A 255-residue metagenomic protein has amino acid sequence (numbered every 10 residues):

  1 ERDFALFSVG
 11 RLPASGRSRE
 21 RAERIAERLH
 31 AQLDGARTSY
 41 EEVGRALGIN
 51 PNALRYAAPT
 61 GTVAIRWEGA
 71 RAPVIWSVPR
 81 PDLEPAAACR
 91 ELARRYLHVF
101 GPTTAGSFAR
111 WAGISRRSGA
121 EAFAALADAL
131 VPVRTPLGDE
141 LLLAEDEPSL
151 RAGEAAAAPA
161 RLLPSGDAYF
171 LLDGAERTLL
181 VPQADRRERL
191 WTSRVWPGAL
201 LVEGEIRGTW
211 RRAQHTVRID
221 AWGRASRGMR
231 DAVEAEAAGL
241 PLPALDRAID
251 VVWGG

Functional and structural regions predicted by a protein language model:
E1-F170, G174-E176, P182-G255: Long, low-complexity intrinsically disordered regions
